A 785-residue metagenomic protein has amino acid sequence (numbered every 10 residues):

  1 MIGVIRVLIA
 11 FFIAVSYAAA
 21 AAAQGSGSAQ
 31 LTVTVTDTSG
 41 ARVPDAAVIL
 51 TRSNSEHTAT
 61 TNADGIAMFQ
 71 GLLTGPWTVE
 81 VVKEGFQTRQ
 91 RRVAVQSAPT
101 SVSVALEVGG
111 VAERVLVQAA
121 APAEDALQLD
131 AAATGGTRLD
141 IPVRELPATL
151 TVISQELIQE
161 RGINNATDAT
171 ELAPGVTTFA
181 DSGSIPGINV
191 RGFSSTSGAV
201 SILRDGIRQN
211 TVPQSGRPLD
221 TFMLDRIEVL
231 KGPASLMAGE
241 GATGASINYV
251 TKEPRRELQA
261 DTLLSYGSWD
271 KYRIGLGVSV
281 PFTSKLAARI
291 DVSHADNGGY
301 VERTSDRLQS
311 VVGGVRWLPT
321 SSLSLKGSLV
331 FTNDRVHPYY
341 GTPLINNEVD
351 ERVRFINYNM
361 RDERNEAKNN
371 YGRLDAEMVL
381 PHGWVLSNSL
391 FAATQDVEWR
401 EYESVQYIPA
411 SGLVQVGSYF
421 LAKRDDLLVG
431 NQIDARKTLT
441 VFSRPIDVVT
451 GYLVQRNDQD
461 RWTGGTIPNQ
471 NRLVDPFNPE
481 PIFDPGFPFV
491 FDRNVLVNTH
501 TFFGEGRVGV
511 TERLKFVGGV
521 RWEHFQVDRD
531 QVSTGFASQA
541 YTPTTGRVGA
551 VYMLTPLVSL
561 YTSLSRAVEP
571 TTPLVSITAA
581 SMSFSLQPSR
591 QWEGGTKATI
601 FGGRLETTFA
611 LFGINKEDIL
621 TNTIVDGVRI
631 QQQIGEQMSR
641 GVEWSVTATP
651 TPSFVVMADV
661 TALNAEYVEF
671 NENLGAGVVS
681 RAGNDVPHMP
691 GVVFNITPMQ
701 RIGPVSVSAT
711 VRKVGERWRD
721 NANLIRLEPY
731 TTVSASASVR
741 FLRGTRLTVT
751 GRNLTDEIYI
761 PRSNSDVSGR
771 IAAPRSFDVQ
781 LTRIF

Functional and structural regions predicted by a protein language model:
I2-L8, I13, Y17-A120: Periplasm-facing N-terminal accessory domains of Gram-negative outer-membrane beta-barrel systems
L129, V152-Q155, E160, A166-L172 (+2 more regions): Periplasmic plug
A199, T211, F222-D225, L236-V311 (+3 more regions): Outer-membrane beta-barrel translocator/receptor signature
R316-T320, D426, R444-V449, L453-N457 (+5 more regions): Structural signature of Gram-negative outer-membrane beta-barrels, strongest in the C-terminal barrel of TonB-dependent
N370-Q395, G417-Q531, M657: Face-selective signature of the C-terminal outer-membrane beta-barrel domain
D375-P381, V385-E403, M553, L560-Y561 (+2 more regions): Membrane-embedded beta-barrel scaffold of Gram-negative outer-membrane proteins
V448, V656, D685-F785: Conserved C-terminal beta-signal and adjacent last beta-strands/turns of outer-membrane beta-barrel proteins
R513, G613-N615, Q633-N721, G744 (+1 more regions): Gram-negative outer-membrane beta-barrel transporters
